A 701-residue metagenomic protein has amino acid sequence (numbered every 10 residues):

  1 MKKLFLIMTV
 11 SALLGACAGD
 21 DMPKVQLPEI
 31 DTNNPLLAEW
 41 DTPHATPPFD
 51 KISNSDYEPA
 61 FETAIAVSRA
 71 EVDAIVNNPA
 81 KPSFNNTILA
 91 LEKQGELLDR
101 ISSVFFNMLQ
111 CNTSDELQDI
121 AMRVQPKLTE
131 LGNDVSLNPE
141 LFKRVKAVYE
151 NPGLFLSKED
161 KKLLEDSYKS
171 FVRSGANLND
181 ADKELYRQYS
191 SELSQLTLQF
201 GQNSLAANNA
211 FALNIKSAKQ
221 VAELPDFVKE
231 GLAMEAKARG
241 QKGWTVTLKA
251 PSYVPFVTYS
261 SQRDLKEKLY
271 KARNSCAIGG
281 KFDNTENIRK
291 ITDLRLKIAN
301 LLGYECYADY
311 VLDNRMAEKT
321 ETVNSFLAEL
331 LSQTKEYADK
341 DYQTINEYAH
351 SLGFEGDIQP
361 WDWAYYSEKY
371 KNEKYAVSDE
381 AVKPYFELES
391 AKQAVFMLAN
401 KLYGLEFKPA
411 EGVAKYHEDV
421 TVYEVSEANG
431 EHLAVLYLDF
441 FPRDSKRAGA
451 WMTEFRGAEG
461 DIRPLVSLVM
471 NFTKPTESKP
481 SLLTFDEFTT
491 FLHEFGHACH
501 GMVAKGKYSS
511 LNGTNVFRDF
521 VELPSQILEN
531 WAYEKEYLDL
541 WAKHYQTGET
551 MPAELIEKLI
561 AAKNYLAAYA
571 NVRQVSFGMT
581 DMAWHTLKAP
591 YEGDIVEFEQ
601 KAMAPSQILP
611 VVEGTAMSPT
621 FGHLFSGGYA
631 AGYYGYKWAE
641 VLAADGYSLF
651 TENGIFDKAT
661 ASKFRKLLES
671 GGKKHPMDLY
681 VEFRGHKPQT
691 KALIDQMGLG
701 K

Functional and structural regions predicted by a protein language model:
L4-A12: Sec-dependent N-terminal signal peptides
G15-A16: C-terminal motif of bacterial Sec signal peptides marking the signal peptidase cleavage site
P23-L224, F650: N-terminal helix-rich structural modules
K24-D56, T63, G243-T245, E373 (+10 more regions): C-terminal, non-catalytic "cap/extension" segments appended to globular domains
D41-D56, F105-V124, K146-Q188, T247-E286 (+6 more regions): Short His/Asp/Glu-rich catalytic/ion-coordination signatures at enzyme active sites or charged loops
A74-A80, Y307, K408-G412, S510 (+1 more regions): Surface-exposed patches in mature extracellular/periplasmic domains of secreted proteins
E159, L163-L164, Q195, Q202 (+6 more regions): Active-site-proximal, well-structured secondary-structure segments within enzyme catalytic domains
T473-L492: Short pre-active-site segment immediately N-terminal to the catalytic Zn-binding motif
